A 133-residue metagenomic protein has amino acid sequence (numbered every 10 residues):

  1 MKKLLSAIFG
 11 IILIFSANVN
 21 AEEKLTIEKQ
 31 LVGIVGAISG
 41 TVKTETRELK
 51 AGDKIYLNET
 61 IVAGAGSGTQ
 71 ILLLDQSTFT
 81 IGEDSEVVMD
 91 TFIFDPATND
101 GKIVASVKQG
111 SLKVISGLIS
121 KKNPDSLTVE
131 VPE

Functional and structural regions predicted by a protein language model:
M1-L4: Positively charged n-region of N-terminal signal peptides that target proteins for export
S6-A7, P132: Short amphipathic alpha-helical "recognition" segments used for binding
A7-F15: Bacterial N-terminal signal peptides
A21-E133: Flexible, surface-exposed loop/linker segments and immediately adjacent secondary-structure boundaries
